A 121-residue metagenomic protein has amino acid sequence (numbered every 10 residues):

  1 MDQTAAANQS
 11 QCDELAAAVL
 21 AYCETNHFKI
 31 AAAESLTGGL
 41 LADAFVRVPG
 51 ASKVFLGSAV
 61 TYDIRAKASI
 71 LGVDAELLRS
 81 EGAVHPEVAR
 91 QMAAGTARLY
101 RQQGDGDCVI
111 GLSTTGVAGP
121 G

Functional and structural regions predicted by a protein language model:
M1-G121: Short alpha-helical segments enriched in small residues
